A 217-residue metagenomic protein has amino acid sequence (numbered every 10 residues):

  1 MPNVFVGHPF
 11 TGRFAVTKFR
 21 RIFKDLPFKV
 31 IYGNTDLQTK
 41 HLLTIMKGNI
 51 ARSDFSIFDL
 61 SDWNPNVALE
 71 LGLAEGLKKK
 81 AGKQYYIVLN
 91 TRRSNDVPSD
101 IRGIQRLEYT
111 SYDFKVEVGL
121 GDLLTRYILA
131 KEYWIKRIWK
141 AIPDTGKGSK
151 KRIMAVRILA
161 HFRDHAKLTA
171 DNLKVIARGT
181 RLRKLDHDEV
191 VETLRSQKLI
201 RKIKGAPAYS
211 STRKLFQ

Functional and structural regions predicted by a protein language model:
F19-I31: Short helix-loop-beta junction
G33-L71, G76: TIR-domain catalytic/interaction hotspot
T91-D100: Short, glycine/polar-rich helix-capping loops at beta-to-alpha or helix-loop-helix junctions that flank or form
R102-R157: C-terminal interaction surface of TIR/SEFIR-family domains
K140-R181: Short amphipathic alpha-helical interface segments
T180-Q197: Short amphipathic alpha-helical interaction segments
R195-G205: A short, conserved structural fragment
K204-Q217: Short, cationic-aromatic polyanion-contact patches
